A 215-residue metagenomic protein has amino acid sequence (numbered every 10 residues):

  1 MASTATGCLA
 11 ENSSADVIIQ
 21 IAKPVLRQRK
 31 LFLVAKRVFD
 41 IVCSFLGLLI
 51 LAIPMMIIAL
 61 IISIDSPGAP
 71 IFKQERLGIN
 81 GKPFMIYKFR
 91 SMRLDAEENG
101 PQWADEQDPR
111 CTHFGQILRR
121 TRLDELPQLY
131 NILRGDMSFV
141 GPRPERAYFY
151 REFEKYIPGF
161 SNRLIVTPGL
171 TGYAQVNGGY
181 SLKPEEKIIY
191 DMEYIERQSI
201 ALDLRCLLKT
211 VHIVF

Functional and structural regions predicted by a protein language model:
M1-T6, N12, P24, F32 (+1 more regions): Signature of alpha-helical transmembrane segments in polytopic membrane proteins
A2-L9, L26-R27, S161-F215: C-terminal terminal-structure detector
L9-A15, F72-R110, L170-I189: Short, glycine-rich, amphipathic interfacial segments at transmembrane boundaries or analogous
I18, K23-D95, N131, I200 (+1 more regions): A hydrophobic, helix-centered structural microdomain
L49-A52, T121-D124, V140, G179 (+1 more regions): Residue-level signal for short amphipathic helical patches enriched in basic/charged and nearby hydrophobic residues
D105-T167, C206-V214: A short, structured surface patch at a secondary-structure boundary
